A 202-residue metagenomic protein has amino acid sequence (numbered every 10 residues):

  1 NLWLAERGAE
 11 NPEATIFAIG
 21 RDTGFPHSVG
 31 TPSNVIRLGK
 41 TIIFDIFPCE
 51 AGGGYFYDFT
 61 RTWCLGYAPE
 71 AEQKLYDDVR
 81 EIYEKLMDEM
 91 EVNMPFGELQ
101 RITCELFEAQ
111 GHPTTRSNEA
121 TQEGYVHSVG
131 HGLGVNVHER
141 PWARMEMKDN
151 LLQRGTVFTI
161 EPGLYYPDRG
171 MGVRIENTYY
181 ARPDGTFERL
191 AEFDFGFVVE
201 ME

Functional and structural regions predicted by a protein language model:
N1-E202: Active-site neighborhoods and metal-handling regions in enzymes and metal-associated proteins
